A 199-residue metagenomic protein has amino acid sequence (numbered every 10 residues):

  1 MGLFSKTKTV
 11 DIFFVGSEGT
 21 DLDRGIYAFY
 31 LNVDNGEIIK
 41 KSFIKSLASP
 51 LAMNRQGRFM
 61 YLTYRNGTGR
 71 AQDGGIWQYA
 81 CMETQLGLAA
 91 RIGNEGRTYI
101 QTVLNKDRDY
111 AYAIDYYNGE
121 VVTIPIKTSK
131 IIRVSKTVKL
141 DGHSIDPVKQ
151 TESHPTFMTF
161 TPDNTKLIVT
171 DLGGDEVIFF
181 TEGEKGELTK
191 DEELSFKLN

Functional and structural regions predicted by a protein language model:
L3-L31: An edge-strand/N-cap motif at the start of beta-rich repeat modules
V10-D11, Q56-R58, D107-D109, D163-T165: Short coil/turn segments that connect the beta-strands within blades of beta-propeller domains
V15, L62-T63, A113, V169: Residue position within the beta-strands of beta-propeller blades
G19-L22, N66-R70, Y117-E120, G174-E176: Short glycine/acidic-enriched loop and turn motifs that connect beta-strands
F29-G36, Y79-Q85, T123-R133, T181-L188: Short loop/turn segments immediately following beta-strands, especially the blade-tip and inter-blade linker loops
S46, E95, T151, L198-N199: Conserved loop/turn at the beginning of each blade in beta-propeller domains
A52-N54, V103, T159: Conserved beta-strand position repeated across blades of beta-propeller domains
L86-F157: Asp-box/WD-like beta-propeller blade repeats and closely related beta-sheet repeat scaffolds
